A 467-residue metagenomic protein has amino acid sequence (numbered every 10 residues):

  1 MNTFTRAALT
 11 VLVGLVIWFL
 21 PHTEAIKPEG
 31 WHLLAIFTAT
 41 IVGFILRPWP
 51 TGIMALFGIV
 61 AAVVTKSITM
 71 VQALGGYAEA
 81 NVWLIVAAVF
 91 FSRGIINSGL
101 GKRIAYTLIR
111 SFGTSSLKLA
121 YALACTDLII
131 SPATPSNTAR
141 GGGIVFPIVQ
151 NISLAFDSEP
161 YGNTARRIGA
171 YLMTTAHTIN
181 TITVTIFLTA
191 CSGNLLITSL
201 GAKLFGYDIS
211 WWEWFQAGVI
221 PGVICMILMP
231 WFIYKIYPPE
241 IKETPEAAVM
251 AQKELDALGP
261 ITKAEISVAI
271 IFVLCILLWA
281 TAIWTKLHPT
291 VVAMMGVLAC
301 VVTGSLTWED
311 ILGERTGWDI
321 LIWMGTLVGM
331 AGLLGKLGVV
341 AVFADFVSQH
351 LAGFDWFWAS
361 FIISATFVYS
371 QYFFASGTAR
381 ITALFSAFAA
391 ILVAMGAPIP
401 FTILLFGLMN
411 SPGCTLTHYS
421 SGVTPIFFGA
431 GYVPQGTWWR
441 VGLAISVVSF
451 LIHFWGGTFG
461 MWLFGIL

Functional and structural regions predicted by a protein language model:
M1-F19, L100, N137-G141, F156-G259 (+1 more regions): Juxtamembrane and boundary regions of transmembrane helices in multi-pass small-molecule transporters and channels
M1-N2, E24-H32, F44, V71-A80 (+6 more regions): Interfacial loop-to-helix junctions that mark the boundaries of transmembrane helices in multi-pass membrane
A7-A8, L33-L34, T38, G52-L56 (+10 more regions): Hydrophobic alpha-helical transmembrane segments
A8-V16, T38-V42, V60, V64 (+15 more regions): Generic alpha-helical transmembrane segments of integral inner-membrane proteins, especially permease/transport modules
H22, G52-G162, E314, W318-I320 (+1 more regions): Membrane-embedded alpha-helical segments and adjacent helix-loop junctions characteristic of multi-pass solute
T23-W31, T38-L56, A73, M226-I227 (+4 more regions): Flexible hinge motifs at transmembrane-helix junctions and intramembrane kinks/re-entrant loops in multi-pass membrane
A25-A35, E79-F90, L287-V297, V347-A359 (+1 more regions): Structural signature of hydrophobic alpha-helical transmembrane segments
I41-P50, T126-S136, H177-L188, L278-W284 (+2 more regions): Transmembrane alpha-helix interface/packing and boundary motifs in multi-pass membrane proteins, characterized by
